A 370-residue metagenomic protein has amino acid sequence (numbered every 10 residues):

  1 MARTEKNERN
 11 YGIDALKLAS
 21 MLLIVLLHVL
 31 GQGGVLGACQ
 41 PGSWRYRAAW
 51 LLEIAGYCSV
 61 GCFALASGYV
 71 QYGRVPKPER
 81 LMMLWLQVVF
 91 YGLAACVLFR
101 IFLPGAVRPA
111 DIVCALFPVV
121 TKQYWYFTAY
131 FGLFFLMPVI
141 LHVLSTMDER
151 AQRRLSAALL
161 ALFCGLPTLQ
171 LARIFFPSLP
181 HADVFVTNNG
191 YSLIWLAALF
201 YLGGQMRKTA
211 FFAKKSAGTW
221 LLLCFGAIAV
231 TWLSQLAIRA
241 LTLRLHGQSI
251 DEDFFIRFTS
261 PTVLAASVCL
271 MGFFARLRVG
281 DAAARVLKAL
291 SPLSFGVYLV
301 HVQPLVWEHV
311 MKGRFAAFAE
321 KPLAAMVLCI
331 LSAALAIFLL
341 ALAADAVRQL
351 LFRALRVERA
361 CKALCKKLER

Functional and structural regions predicted by a protein language model:
M1-P167, D281, L293, G313-R370: Membrane-cytosol interface segments of multi-pass membrane proteins, especially ER/Golgi lipid-handling enzymes
L16, L23-L26, C62-A64, M206 (+3 more regions): Hydrophobic residues within membrane-embedded alpha-helical segments of Major Facilitator Superfamily
V29-G34, F99-V107, F163-H181, V230-L245 (+1 more regions): C-terminal ends of transmembrane alpha-helices and the immediately adjacent extracellular/lumenal or cytosolic loop
A48-V60, A115-A129, L171-A198, S234-V268 (+1 more regions): Interfacial loop-to-helix transition and helix-capping segments at the boundaries of transmembrane helices
G61-Y72, A197-M206, V297-L299: Hydrophobic transmembrane alpha-helices of secondary-active transporters and Na+-translocating membrane complexes
V97, R239-F352: Alpha-helical transmembrane segments of multi-pass integral membrane proteins
L133-H142, A198-F212, A266-G280: Alpha-helical transmembrane segments in multipass membrane proteins, preferentially the mid-helix core
R150-F163, A217-W232: Signature aromatic-anchored transmembrane alpha helix within multi-pass, membrane-resident enzymes that catalyze glycan
